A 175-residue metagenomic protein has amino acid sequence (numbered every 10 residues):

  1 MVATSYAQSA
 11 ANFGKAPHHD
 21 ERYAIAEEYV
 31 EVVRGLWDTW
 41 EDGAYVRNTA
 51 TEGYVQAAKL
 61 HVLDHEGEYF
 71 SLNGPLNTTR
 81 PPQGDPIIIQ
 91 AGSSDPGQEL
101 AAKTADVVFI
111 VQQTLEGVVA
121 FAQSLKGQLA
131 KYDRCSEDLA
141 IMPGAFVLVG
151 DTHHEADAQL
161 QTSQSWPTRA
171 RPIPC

Functional and structural regions predicted by a protein language model:
M1-E99, K103-T104, Y132, S136-E137 (+3 more regions): Internal, glycine-rich beta/alpha segment that forms the wall or movable "lid" of small-molecule/cofactor binding
V2, V111-T114, R169-C175: Glycine-rich phosphate-binding active-site loops on the catalytic face of alpha/beta enzymes
E28, V32-G35, K103, A120-G127 (+2 more regions): Alpha-helical scaffolding segments of alpha/beta enzyme cores, especially the outer helices of TIM-barrel or partial
H61, D157-C175: Active-site pocket-lining/capping segments in soluble small-molecule metabolic enzymes
Q90, P96, I110-V111, G117 (+2 more regions): Catalytic cores of nucleotide-enabled group-transfer and carboxylate-activating enzymes in metabolic and assembly-line
D106-V108: Receiver (REC) domain switch/active-site residues of two-component response regulators
L115-A120, V149: Acidic-and-aromatic substrate-binding clefts and catalytic sites of carbohydrate-active enzymes
